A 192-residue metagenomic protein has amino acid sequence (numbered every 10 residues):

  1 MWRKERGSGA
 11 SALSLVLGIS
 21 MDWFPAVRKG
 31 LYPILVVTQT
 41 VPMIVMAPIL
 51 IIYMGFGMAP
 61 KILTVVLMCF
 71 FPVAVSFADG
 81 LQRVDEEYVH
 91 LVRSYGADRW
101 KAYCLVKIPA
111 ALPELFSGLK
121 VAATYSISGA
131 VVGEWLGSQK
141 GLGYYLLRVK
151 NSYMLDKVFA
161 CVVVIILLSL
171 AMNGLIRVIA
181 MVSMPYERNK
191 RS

Functional and structural regions predicted by a protein language model:
M1-E5, I52-V73, F116, K157-V162: Loop-to-helix entry region at the N-terminal start of transmembrane alpha-helices in multi-pass membrane transporters
M1-M21, L112, V164, L168 (+1 more regions): Hydrophobic alpha-helical transmembrane segments of multipass integral membrane proteins, especially permease/channel
A12-I51, V75-D79: Cytoplasmic-entry segments and transmembrane alpha-helices of multi-pass inner-membrane transporters
M21-A26, M54-F56, M68, L136-S138 (+1 more regions): Short helix-capping/hinge motifs at transmembrane helix termini and TM-loop junctions
P25, F159-S192: C-terminal transmembrane helix and the adjacent membrane-cytosol boundary/short C-terminal tail of inner/organellar
L63, L67, W100-G133, A160 (+2 more regions): Transmembrane alpha-helices
S76, G80-G118, L146: Short cytoplasmic-facing helical segments at TM-TM junctions of multi-pass membrane proteins
G137-K150, M154: Short hydrophobic, aromatic-rich alpha-helical segments embedded in or entering the lipid bilayer of multi-pass
